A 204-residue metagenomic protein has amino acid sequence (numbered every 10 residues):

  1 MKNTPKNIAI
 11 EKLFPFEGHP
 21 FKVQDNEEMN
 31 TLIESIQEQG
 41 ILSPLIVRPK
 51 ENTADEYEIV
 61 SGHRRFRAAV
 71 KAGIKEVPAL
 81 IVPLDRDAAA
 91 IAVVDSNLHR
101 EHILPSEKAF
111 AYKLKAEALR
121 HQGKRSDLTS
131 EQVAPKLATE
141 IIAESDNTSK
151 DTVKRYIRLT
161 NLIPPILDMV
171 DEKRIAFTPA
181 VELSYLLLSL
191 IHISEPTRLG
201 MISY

Functional and structural regions predicted by a protein language model:
M1-V82, A88-H102: Short, charged/polar connector segments at secondary-structure boundaries
S35, S149, I202-S203: Short linear Ser/Thr-Pro motifs
R64, R155, G200: Base-recognition residues in the alpha-helical recognition helix of bacterial helix-turn-helix
I74-K75, P83-L84, A118, L159 (+2 more regions): A short linear boundary/processing microfeature
R100-L186, I191: Alpha-helical interaction elements
I191-Y204: Single conserved hydrophobic/aromatic residue that forms the stacking wall/gate of nucleotide- or nucleobase-binding
